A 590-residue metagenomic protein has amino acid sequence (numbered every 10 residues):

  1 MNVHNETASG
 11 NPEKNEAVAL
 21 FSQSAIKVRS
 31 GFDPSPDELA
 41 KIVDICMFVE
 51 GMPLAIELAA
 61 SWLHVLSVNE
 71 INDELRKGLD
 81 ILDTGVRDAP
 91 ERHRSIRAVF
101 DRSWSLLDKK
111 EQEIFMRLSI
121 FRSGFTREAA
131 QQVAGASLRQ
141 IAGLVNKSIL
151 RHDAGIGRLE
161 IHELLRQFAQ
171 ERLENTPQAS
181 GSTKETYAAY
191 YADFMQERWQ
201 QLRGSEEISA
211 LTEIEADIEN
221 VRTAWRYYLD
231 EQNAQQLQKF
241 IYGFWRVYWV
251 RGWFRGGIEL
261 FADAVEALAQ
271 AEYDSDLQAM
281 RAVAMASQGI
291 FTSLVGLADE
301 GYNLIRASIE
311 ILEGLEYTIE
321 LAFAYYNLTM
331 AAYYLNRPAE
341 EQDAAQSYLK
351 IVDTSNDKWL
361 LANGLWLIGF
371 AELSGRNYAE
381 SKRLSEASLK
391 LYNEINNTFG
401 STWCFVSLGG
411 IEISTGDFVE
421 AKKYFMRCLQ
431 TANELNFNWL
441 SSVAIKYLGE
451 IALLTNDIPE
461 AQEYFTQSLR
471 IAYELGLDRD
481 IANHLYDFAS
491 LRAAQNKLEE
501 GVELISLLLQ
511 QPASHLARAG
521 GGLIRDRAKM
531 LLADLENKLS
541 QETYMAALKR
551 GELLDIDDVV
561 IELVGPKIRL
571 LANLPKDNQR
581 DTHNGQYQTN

Functional and structural regions predicted by a protein language model:
M1-E266, R479, L491-E503, L507 (+5 more regions): Aliphatic-rich helical/repeat scaffold segments used for oligomerization and domain docking
G155, A210, I214-D217, L229-D230 (+16 more regions): Alpha-helix C-terminal capping/termination sites
V221-A224, G257, F261-A264, G301 (+9 more regions): Tetratricopeptide repeat
R226-E231, V265-M280, L312-T318, V352-K358 (+3 more regions): Flexible helix-coil transition and linker loops at the boundaries of alpha-helical arrays
Y228, Y248, L268, L312-E313 (+10 more regions): Eukaryotic all-alpha helical interaction scaffolds
Q238-G252, M280-L297, E320-R337, L360-N377 (+4 more regions): Tandem amphipathic alpha-helical repeat scaffolds
M426, A432-D581, G585-N590: Alpha-helical protein-protein interaction modules
